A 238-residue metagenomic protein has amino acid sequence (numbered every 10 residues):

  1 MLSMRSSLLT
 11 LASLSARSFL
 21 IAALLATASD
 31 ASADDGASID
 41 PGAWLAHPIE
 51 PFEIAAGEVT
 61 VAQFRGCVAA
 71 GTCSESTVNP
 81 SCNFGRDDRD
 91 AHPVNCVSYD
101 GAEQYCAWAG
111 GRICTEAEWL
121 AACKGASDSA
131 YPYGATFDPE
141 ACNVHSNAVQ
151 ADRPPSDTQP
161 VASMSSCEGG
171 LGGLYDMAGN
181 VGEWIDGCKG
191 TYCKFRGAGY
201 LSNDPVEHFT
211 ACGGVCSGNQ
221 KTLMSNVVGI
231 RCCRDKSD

Functional and structural regions predicted by a protein language model:
M1-S13: N-terminal secretory signal peptides that target proteins for export/translocation
S13-L25: Hydrophobic helical h-region of N-terminal Sec-dependent signal peptides in bacterial secretory/periplasmic proteins
A28-S29: N-terminal signal peptide c-region/cleavage motif recognized by signal peptidases
D34-N79, N95-D100, A107, A122 (+1 more regions): A short glycine-rich, aromatic-capped structural motif
I39-D40, S81-N226: Functional-site microenvironments in short loops/helix caps that host divalent-cation chemistry
V59, T72, A126-S127, D186-G190 (+1 more regions): Acidic glycine-/aspartate-rich tracts in secreted/extracellular proteins
T60, A135, G199, R234-K236: Non-catalytic surface loops within mature trypsin-like serine protease
N226-D238: Short, structured beta-strand segments at or near domain termini in extracellular proteins/domains
